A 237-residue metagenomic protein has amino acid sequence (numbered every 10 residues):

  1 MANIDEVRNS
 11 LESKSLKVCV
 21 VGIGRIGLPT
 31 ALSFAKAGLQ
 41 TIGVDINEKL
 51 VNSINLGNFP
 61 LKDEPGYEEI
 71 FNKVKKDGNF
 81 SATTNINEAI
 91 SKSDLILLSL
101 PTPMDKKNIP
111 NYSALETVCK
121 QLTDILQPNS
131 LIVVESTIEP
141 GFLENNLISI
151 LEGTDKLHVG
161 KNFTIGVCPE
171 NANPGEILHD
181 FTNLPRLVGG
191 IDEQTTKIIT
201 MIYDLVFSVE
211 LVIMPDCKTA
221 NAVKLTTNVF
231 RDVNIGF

Functional and structural regions predicted by a protein language model:
A2-K17, Q40, I46-D94, T102-I109 (+1 more regions): Conserved N-terminal Rossmann-fold NAD(P) cofactor-binding segment
I23-G24: Glycine-rich Rossmann-fold phosphate-binding loop(s) that bind the pyrophosphate of adenine dinucleotide cofactors
G27-L28: N-terminal Rossmann-fold NAD(P) dinucleotide-binding loop
A31, A35-K36: Gly/Ala-rich phosphate-binding loop of Rossmann-like dinucleotide-binding domains, activating on the conserved
L100-T102, T137, D192: Short glycine-/small-residue-rich Rossmann-like dinucleotide-binding loops
M104-N171: Rossmann-like NAD(P)(H) cofactor-binding subdomain of soluble oxidoreductases
S149-G166, A172-F237: Internal alpha-helical scaffold of NAD(P)-dependent oxidoreductase catalytic cores
